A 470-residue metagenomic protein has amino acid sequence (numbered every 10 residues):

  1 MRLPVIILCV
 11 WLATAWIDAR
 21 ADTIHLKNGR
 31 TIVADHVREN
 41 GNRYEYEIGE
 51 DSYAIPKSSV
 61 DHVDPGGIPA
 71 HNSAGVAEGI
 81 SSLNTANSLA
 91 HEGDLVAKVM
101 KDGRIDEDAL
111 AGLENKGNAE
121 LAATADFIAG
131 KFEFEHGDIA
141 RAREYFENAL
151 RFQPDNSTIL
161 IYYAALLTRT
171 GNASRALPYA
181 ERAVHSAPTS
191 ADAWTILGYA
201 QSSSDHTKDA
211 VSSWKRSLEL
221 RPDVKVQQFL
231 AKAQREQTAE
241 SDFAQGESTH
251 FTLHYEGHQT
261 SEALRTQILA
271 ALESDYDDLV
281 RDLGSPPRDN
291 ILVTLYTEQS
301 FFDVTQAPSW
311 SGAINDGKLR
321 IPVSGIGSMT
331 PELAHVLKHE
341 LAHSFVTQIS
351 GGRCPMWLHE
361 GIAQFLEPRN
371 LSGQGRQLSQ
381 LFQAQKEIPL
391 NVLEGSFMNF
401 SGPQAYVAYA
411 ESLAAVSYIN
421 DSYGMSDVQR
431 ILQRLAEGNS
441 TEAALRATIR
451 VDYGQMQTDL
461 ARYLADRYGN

Functional and structural regions predicted by a protein language model:
D18-R151, S202, V211: Compositionally biased alpha-helical segments
G117, K131, Y145, S213-R216 (+3 more regions): Beta/coil-rich, acidic/histidine-enriched accessory regions frequently appended to metallopeptidases
E120, P154, P188, R221-P222: Short coil turns that delineate tetratricopeptide repeat
A125, I159, A193, V226-Q227: TPR alpha-solenoid repeat register
E135, R169-T170, S203, E236: Register position in tetratricopeptide repeats
D242-P355, L366-G375, L381-M398, Y406-A408 (+1 more regions): Juxtacatalytic substrate-recognition/specificity segment
